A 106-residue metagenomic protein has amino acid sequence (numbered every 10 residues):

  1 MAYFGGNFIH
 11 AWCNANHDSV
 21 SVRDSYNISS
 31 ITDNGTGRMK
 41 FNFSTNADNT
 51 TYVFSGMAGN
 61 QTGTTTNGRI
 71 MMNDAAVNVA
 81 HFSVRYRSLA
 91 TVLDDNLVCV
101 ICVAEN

Functional and structural regions predicted by a protein language model:
M1, M39, M57, M71-M72: Detector for methionine-enriched segments
M1-N46, R87-N106: Extracellular receptor-binding modules and their adjoining Ser/Thr/Gly/Asp/Asn-rich linkers
I28, F54-S55, I70-N73: Generic preference for hydrophobic/aromatic residues in regular secondary structure cores
T50-N60: Change to "...patches in solvent-exposed regions of secreted, membrane-anchored, or virion-exposed structural
G59-N106: Extracellular jelly-roll beta-sandwich "head" domains, especially the C-terminal globular C1q domain
